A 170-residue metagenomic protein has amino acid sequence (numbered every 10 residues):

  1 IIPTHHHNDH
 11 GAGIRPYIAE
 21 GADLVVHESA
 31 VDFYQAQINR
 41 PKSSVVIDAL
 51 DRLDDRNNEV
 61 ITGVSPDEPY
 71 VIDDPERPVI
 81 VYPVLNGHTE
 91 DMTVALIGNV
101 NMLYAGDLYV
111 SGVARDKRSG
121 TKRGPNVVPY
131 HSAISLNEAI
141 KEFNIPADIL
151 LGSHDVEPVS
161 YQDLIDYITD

Functional and structural regions predicted by a protein language model:
I1-V25, E142-P146: Active-site metal-binding motif and surrounding structural segment of the metallo-beta-lactamase
H6, S29, D155: Flexible loop residues that form catalytic and substrate-binding hotspots at small-molecule/glycan-binding clefts
N8-I14, F33-A36, V113-A114, P158-D163: Extracytoplasmic/secreted cell-surface and envelope-processing proteins
H10-G13, A30-F33, A49, P129-S132 (+1 more regions): Stable alpha-helical elements in mature extracytoplasmic
E20, S29-V84, E90: Metallo-beta-lactamase
V26-H27, G152: General beta-strand structural signal in soluble alpha/beta enzymes
P69-V71, E76-D163: Metallo-beta-lactamase
D163-D170: Short, electropositive alpha-helical surface patch
